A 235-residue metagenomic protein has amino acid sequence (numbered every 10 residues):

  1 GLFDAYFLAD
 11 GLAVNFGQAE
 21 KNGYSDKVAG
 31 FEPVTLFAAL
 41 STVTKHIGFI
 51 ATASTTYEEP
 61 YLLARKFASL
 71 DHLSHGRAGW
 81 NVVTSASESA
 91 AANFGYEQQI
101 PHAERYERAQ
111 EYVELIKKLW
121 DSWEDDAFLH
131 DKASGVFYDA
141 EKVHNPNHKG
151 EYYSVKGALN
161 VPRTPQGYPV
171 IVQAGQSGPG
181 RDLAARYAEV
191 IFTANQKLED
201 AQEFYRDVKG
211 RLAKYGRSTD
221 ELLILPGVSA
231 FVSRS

Functional and structural regions predicted by a protein language model:
G1-V43, Q166-P169: N-terminal beta1-alpha1-beta2 module of alpha/beta enzyme domains
F3, Y187-A188: Short, well-ordered alpha-helix to beta-strand connector turns
F3-D10, F49-I50, W80-V83: Short beta-strand segments at enzyme active-site cores
L12-N15, D26-F31, T56-Y61, L198-E203 (+1 more regions): Acidic-and-aromatic substrate-binding clefts and catalytic sites of carbohydrate-active enzymes
K21-I50, R108, R206, R211-T219: Alpha-helix-loop-beta-strand connector modules within alpha/beta enzyme cores
N22-V28, G48-E58, Q99-A103, V190-N195: The substrate-binding groove and active-site-proximal loops of carbohydrate-active enzymes, especially glycoside
E59-D182, R186-Y187, Y215, D220 (+2 more regions): Internal, glycine-rich beta/alpha segment that forms the wall or movable "lid" of small-molecule/cofactor binding
F192, Q196, D200-L212, S229-F231 (+1 more regions): C-terminal, active-site-flanking charged/polar segments
